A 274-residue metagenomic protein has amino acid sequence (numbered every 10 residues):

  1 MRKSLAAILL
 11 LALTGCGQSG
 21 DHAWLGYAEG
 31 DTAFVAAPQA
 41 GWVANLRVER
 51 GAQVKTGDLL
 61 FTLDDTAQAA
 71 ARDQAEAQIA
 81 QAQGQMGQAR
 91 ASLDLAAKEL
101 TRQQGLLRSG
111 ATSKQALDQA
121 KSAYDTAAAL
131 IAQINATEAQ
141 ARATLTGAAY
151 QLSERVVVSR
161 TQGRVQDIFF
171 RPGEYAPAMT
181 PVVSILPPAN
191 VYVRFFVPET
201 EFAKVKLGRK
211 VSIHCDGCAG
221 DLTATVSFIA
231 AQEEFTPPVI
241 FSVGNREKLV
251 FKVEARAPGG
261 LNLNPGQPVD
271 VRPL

Functional and structural regions predicted by a protein language model:
M1-T14: Sec-dependent bacterial lipoprotein signal peptides
A12-E49, Q53: N-terminal beta-strand block that forms a small beta-sandwich/beta-barrel module immediately after a flexible targeting
D21, K55-R164, F169: Amphipathic alpha-helical coiled-coil/rod segments that serve as protein-protein coupling scaffolds
Y27-A28, V43-R47, Q53-L59, Q151 (+3 more regions): Surface-exposed patches in structured soluble domains
R47, Q53, D65, F169 (+1 more regions): Exposed loop and linker-edge segments at protein-protein interfaces
L59, D65-T66, P181, P187 (+3 more regions): Short, surface-exposed secondary-structure boundary micro-motifs
F195-T223, E247-V271: Surface-exposed connector loops and short turns at secondary-structure junctions
Q232-G244: Short, solvent-exposed secondary-structure boundary/capping segments
